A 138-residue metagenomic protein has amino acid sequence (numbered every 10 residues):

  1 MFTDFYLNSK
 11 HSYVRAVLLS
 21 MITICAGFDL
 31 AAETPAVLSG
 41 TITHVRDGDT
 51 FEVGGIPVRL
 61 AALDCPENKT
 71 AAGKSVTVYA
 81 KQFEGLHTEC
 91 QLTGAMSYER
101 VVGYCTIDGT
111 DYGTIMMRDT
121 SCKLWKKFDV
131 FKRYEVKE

Functional and structural regions predicted by a protein language model:
F2-H11, R15-L18, I22-E138: Small beta-barrel nucleic-acid-binding modules, primarily SNase/OB-fold domains and secondarily Tudor-like barrels
